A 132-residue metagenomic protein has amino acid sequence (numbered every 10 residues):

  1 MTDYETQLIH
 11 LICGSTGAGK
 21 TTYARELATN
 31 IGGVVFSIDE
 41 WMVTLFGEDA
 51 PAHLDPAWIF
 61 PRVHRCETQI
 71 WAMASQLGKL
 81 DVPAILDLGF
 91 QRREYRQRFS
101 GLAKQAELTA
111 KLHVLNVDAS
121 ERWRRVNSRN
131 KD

Functional and structural regions predicted by a protein language model:
M1-Q7, L77: Phosphate-binding P-loop
T6-I9, I70, L112: Anionic, Ser/Thr-rich low-complexity intrinsically disordered regions
I12: Hydrophobic anchor at the beta1->P-loop junction of P-loop NTPases
S15-T16: The conserved Walker
G19: Conserved glycine(s) of the Walker
T22-V82: Conserved substrate/cofactor phosphate-moiety recognition/catalytic segment in nucleotide-dependent phosphotransferases
P61-A110: Glycine-rich phosphate-binding loop used to anchor ATP phosphates in small-molecule kinases, encompassing both
L102-D132: A glycine- and Lys/Arg-enriched "phosphate-lid" helix/loop adjacent to the NTP-binding pocket of small-molecule kinases
